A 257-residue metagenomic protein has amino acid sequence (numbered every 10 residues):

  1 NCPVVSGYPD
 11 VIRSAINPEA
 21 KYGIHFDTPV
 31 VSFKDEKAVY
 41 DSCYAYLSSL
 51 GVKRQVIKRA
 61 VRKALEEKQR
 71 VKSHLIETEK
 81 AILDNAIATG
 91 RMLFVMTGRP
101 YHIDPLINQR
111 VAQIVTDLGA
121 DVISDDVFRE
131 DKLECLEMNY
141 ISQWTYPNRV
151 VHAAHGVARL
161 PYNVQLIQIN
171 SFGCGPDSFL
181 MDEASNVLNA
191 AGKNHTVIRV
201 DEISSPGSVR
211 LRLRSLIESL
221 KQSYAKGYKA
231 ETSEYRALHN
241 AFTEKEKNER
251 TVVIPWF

Functional and structural regions predicted by a protein language model:
N1-F257: An N-terminal assembly and electron-transfer interface module characteristic of large anaerobic redox and radical
